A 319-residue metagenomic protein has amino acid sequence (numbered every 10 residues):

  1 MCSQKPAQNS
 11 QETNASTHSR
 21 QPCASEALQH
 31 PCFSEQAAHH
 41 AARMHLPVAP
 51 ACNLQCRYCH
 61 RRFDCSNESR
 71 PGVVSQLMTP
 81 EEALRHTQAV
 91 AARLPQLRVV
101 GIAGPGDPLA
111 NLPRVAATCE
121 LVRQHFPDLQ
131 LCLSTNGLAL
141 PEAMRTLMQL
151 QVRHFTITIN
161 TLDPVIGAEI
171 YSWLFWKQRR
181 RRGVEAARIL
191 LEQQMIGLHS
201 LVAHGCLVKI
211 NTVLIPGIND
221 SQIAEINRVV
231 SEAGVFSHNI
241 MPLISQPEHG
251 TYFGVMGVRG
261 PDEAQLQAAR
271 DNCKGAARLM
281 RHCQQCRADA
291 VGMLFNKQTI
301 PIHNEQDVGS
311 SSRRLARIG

Functional and structural regions predicted by a protein language model:
M1-H40, A224-G319: Auxiliary Fe-S-binding modules of radical SAM enzymes
M1-K5, S10, S66-Q96: N-terminal capping/interface segment
A24-Q36, H40, M78, T87-L109 (+1 more regions): Conserved N-terminal glycine/acidic-rich loop preference
E35-T79: Canonical Radical SAM [4Fe-4S] cluster-binding loop centered on the CxxxCxxC motif and its immediate flanking residues
R70-S75, Y171-L174, G183-V184, F253-R259: Short glycine-enriched, charge-decorated loop/helix-capping segments at active-site entrances that position
I102-P105, T212-L214, R270-C273: Short glycine-centered, acidic/aromatic-flanked micro-motifs in structured strand/loop junctions that mark active-site
L109-M241, Q246: Conserved AdoMet/S-adenosylmethionine-binding subsite of the radical SAM
